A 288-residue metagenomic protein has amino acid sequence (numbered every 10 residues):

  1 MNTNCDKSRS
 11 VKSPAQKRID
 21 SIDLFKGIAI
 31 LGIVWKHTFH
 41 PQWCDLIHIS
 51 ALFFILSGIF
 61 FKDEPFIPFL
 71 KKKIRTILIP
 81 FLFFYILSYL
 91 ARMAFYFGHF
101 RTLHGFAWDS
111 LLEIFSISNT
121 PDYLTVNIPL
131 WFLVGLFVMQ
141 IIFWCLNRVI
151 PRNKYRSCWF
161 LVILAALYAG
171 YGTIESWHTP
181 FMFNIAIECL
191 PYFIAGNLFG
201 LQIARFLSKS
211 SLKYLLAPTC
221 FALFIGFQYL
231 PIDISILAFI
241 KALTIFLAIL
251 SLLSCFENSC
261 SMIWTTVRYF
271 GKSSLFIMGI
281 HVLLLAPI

Functional and structural regions predicted by a protein language model:
M1-I288: Alpha-helical transmembrane segments and their immediate juxtamembrane cytosolic regions
